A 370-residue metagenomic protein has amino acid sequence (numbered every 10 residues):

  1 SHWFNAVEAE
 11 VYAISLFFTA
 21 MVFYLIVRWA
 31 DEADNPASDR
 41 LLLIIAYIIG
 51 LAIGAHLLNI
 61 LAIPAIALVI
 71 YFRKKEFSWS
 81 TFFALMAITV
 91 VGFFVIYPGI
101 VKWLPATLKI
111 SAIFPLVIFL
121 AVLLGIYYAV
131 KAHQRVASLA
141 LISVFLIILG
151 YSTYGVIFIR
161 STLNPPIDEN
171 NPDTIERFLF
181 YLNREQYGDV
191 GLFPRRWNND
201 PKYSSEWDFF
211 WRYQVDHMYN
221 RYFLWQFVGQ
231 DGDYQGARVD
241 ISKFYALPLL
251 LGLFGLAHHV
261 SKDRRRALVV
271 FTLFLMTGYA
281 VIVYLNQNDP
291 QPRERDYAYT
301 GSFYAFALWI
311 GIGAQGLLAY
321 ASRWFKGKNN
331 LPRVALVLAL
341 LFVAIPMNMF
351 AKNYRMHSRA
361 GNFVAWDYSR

Functional and structural regions predicted by a protein language model:
F4-Y12, A55: Short acidic/glycine- and proline-prone juxtamembrane loop motifs at membrane-interface regions of multi-pass membrane
F17-F18, L43, L58-Y71, I113-V122 (+1 more regions): Transmembrane-embedded, aromatic-rich helix segments that form part of the hydrophobic channel/pocket engaging
V22-L41, L68-W79, I126-Y127: Membrane-interface transmembrane helices that cradle and orient dolichyl/undecaprenyl
L41-A55, T89-V91: Membrane-interface alpha helices of multi-pass inner-membrane proteins
V122-V130, F244-R264, G316: Hydrophobic, aromatic-rich transmembrane alpha-helices and their immediate juxtamembrane boundary segments
S161-H258, F274: Lumenal/periplasmic acceptor-binding loop at the mouth of the active site in multi-pass, GT-C-fold membrane enzymes
V260-R264, I312-F350: Signature aromatic-anchored transmembrane alpha helix within multi-pass, membrane-resident enzymes that catalyze glycan
Y279, Q291-L317: Hydrophobic/aromatic-rich transmembrane helices and adjacent perimembrane loops
